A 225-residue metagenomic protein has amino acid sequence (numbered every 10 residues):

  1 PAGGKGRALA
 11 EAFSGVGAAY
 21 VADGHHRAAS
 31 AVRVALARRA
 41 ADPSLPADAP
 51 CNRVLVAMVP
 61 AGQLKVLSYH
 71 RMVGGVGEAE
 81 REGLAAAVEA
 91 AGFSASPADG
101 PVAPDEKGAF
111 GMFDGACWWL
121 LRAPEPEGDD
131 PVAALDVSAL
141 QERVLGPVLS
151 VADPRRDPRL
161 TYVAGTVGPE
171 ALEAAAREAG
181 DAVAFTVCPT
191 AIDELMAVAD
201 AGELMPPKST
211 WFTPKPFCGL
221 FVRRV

Functional and structural regions predicted by a protein language model:
P1-V225: Surface-exposed, charge/polar-rich loops and edge strands
